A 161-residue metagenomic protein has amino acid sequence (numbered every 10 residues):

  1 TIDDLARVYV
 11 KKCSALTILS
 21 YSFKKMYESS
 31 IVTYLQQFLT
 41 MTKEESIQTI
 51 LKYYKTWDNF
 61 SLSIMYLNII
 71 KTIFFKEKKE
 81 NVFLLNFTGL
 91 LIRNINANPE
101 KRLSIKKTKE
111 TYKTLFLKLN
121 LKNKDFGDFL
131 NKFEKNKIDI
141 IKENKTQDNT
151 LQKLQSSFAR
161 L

Functional and structural regions predicted by a protein language model:
T1-L161: Helical subdomain adjoining the active site within ATP-dependent kinase catalytic cores
